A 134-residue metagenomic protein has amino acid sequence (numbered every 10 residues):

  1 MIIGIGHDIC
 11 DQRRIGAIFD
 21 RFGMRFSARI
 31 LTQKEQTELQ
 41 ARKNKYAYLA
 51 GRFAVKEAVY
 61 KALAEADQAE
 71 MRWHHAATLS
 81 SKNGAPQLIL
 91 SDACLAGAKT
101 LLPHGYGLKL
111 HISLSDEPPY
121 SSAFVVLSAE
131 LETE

Functional and structural regions predicted by a protein language model:
M1-E134: Core catalytic alpha/beta fold that binds nucleotide/phospho-ligands
